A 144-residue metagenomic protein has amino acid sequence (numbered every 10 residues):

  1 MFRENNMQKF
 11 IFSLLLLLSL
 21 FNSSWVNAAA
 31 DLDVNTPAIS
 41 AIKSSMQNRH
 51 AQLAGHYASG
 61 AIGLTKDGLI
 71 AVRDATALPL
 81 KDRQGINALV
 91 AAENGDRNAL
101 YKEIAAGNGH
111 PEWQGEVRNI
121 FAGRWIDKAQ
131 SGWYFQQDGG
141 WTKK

Functional and structural regions predicted by a protein language model:
E4-F12: Bacterial N-terminal signal peptides that target proteins for export
S13-N22: Bacterial N-terminal signal peptides
S24-A28: Sec/Tat signal peptide C-region and signal peptidase I cleavage site
A29-R83, A88, A92, G107-K144: Amphipathic, charged alpha-helical segments and their helix-to-coil junctions in extracytoplasmic/peripheral assemblies
